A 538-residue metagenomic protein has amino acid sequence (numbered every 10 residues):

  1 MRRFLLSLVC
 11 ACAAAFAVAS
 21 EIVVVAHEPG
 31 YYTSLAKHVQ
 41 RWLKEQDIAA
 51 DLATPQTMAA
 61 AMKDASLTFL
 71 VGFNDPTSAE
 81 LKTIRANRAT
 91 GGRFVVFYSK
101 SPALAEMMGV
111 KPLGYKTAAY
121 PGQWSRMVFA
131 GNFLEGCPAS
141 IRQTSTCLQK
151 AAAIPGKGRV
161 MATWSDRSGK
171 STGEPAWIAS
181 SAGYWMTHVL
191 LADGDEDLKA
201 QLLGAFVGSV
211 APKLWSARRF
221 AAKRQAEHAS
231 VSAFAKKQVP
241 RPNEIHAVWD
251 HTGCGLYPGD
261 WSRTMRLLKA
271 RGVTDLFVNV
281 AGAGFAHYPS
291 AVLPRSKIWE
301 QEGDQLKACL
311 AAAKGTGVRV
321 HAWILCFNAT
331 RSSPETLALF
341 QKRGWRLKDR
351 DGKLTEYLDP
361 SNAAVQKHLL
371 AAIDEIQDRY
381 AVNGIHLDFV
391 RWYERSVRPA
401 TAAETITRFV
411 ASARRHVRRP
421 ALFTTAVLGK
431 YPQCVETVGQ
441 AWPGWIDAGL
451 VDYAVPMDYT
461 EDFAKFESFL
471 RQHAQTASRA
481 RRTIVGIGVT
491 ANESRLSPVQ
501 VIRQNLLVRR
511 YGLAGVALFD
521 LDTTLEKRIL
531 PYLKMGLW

Functional and structural regions predicted by a protein language model:
E21-M108: Helical hinge/lid and interdomain linker segments adjacent to catalytic or ligand-binding clefts that mediate domain
S34, Y120-E196, R218: Catalytic beta-strand/loop cores that center a nucleophilic Ser/Cys/Thr and support acyl-enzyme chemistry
Q46, D260-A286, R379-G384, Y511-G515: Catalytic domains of carbohydrate-active enzymes, especially glycoside hydrolases
D75-R142, V160: A glycine-rich, often tryptophan-bearing local segment used as a flexible ligand/cofactor-contacting loop or short
K111-L113, Y288-E300, N328-K353, V390-A400: Aromatic- and acidic-residue-enriched segments that line the glycan-binding/catalytic groove of carbohydrate-active
Q238-L256, L306, A322-E375, R379: Active-site-adjacent "subsite" loops/lids of carbohydrate-active enzymes
R319-A329, H386-Y393, A402-G439, R481-T490: Aromatic-lined carbohydrate-recognition surfaces of secreted/lumenal glycan-active proteins
L450-E467, Q472-W538: Substrate-binding cleft of secreted/luminal carbohydrate-active enzymes
